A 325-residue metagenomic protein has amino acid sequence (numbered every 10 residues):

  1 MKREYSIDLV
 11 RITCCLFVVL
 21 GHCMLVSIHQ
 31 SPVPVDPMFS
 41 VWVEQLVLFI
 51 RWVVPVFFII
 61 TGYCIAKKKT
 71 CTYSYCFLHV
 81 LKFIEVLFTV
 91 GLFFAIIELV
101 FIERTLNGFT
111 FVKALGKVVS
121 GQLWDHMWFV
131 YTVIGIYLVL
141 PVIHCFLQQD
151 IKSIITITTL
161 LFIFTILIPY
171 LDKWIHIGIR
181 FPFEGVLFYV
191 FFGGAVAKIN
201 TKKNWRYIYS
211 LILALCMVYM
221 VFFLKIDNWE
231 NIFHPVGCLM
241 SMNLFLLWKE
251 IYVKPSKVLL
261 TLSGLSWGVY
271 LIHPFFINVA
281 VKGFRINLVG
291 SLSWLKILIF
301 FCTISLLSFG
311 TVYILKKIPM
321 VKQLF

Functional and structural regions predicted by a protein language model:
M1-I163, P255, N287-F325: Membrane-cytosol interface segments of multi-pass membrane proteins, especially ER/Golgi lipid-handling enzymes
L16, L20-C23, G91, T158-D172 (+2 more regions): Aromatic-anchored segments of alpha-helical transmembrane domains
Q30-P32, V100-T105, L167-I175, M220-N228 (+1 more regions): Juxtamembrane "helix-exit" motif on the non-cytosolic side of transmembrane helices
W42-P55, G116-T132, P169-Y189, M220-N243: Interfacial loop-to-helix transition and helix-capping segments at the boundaries of transmembrane helices
I151, T156-I199, K203: Long hydrophobic alpha-helical segments that form multi-pass transmembrane helix bundles in integral membrane proteins
F183-L187, K198-L260, G268, F275-G283 (+1 more regions): Alpha-helical transmembrane segments and terminal signal-anchor/GPI-anchor hydrophobic tails, characterized by long
V190, G194, M242, L246 (+1 more regions): Transmembrane alpha-helical segments of multi-pass membrane transport proteins and ion-pumping complexes
